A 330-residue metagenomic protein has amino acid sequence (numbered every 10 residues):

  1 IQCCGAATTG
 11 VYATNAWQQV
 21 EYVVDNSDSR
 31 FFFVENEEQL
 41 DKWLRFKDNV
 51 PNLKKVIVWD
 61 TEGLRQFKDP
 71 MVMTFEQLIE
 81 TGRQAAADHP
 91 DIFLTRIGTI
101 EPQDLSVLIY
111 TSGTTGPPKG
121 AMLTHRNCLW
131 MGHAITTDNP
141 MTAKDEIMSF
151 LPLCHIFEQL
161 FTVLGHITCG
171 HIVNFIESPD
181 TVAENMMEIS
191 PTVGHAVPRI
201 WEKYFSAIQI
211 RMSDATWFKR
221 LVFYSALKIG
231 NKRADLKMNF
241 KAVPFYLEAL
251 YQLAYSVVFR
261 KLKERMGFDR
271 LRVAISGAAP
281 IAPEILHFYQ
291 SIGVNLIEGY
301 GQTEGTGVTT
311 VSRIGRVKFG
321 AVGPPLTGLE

Functional and structural regions predicted by a protein language model:
I1-G5, N26, L164-T168, F205 (+1 more regions): Short hydrophobic alpha-helices that are characteristic scaffold elements of the AMP-binding
C3-T81, T95: Structural core segment of the AMP-binding/adenylate-forming
Y12, F150-H155, A278-P280: Conserved AMP-binding
N15-F46, M131-M148, P179-V193, R265: Conserved ATP-dependent adenylate/AMP-binding module captured primarily in the ANL superfamily
V72-Y110, P117, P140-E146: Conserved pre-ATP/AMP-binding loop-to-beta segment of ANL
P90, L94-T95, P102, N231-V273: Alpha-helix-centered segments that form part of catalytic cores
L129-E146, L153-S256: Conserved AMP-binding/adenylation subdomain of ANL enzymes
L250, A254-E330: Conserved AMP-binding/adenylate-forming
